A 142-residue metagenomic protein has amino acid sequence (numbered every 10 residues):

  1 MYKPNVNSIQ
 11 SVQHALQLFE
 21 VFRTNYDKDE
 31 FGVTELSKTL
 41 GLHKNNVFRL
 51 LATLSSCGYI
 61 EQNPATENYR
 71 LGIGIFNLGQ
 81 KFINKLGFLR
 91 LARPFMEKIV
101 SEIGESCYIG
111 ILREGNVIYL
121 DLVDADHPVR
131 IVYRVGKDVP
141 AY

Functional and structural regions predicted by a protein language model:
M1-I83: N-terminal helix-turn-helix
R70-Y142: Amphipathic alpha-helical effector-binding/dimerization core of metabolite-sensing transcriptional regulators
